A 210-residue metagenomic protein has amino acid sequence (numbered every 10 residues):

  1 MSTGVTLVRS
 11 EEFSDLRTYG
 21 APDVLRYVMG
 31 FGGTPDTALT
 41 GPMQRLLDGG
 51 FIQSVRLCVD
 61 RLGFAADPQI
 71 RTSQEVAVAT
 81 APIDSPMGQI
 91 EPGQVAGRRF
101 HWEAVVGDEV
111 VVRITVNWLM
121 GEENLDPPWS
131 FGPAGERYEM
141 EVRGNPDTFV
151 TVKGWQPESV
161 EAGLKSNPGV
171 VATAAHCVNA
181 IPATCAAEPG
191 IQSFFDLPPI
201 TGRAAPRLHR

Functional and structural regions predicted by a protein language model:
S2-M140, N167: Active-site-lining helix/loop region of Rossmann-like oxidoreductase modules
P86-R210: C-terminal active-site/capping subdomain that shapes the small-molecule cofactor and substrate pocket of enzyme
